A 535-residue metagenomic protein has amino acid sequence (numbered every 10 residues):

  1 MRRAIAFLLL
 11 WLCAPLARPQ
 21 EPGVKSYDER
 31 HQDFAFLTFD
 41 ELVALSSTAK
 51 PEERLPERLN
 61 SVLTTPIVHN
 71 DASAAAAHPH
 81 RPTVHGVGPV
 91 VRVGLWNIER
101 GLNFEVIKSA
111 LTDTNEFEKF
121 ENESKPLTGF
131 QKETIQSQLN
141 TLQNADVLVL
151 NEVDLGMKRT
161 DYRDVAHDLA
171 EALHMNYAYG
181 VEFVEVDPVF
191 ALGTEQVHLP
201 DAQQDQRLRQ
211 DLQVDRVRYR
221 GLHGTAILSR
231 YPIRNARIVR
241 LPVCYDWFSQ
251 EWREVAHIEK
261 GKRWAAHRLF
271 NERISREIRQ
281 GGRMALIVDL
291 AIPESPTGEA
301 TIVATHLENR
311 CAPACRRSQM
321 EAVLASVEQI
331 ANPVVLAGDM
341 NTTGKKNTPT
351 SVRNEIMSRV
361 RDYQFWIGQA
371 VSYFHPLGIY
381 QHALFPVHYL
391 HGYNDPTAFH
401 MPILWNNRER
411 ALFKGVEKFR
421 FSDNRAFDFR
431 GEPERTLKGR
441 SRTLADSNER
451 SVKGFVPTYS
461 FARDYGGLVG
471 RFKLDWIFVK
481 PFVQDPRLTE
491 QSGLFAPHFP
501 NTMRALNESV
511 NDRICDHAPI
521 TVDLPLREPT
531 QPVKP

Functional and structural regions predicted by a protein language model:
M1-A4: Positively charged n-region of N-terminal signal peptides that target proteins for export
A6-P15: Bacterial N-terminal signal peptides
L16-T225, W252-R276, G298, N511-D512 (+2 more regions): N-terminal, active-site-proximal structural segment of metallo-dependent hydrolase catalytic domains
Q20-P79, I233-I238, L290, P313-A314 (+3 more regions): Metal-dependent phosphoester-hydrolase catalytic domains
W96, N151, T305, A337-M340: Active-site flanking residues adjacent to catalytic metal/cofactor-binding acidic residues
G101-L102, L155-K158, E185-P188, D246 (+2 more regions): Active-site environment of divalent metal-dependent phosphoester hydrolases
Y162-A166, R317-V323: Charged helix-capping and loop-helix junction motifs
D211-L212, Y219-H223, R230-S318: Catalytic-adjacent loop/helix segments of enzymes that bind and process anionic phosphate/sulfate esters
